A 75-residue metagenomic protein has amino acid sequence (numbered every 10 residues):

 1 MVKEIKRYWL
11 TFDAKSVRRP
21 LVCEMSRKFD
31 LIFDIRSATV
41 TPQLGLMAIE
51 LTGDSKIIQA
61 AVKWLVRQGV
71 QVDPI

Functional and structural regions predicted by a protein language model:
M1-L46, E50-I75: Long, contiguous binding/interaction regions
